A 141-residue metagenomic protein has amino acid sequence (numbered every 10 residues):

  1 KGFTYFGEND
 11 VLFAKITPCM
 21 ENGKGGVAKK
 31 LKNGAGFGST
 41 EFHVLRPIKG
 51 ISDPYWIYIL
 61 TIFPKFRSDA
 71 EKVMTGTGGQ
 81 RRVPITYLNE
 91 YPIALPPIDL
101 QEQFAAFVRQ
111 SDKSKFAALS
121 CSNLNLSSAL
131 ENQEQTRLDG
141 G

Functional and structural regions predicted by a protein language model:
K1-V11: Sequence-specific dsDNA recognition surfaces
Y5, G36, R82: Short aromatic/basic micro-patch
A14, A105-R109, L130: Solvent-exposed alpha-helix faces
A14-K15, R46: Residue-level recognition of conserved beta-strand edge/terminus positions
M20, K32, T40-L95: Basic, amphipathic alpha-helical recognition segments used for DNA target recognition
G25-S39: Short, compositionally biased
I57, N89-N123: Amphipathic alpha-helical segments
F116-G141: Short amphipathic coiled-coil heptad-repeat segments
